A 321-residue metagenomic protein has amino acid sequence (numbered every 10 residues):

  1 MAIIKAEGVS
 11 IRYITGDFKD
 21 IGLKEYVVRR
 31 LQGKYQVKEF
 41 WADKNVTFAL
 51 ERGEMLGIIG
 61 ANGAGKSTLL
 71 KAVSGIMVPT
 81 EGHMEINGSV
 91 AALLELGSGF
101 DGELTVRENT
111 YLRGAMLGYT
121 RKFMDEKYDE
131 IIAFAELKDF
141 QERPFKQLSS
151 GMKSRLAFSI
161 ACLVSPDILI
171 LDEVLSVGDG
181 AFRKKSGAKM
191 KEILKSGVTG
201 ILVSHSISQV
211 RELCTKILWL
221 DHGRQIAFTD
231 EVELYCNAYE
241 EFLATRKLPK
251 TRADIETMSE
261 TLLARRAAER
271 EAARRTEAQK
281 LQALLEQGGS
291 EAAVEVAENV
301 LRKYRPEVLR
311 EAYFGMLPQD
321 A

Functional and structural regions predicted by a protein language model:
A2-A42, V232-R265, F314, P318: Pre-NBD coupling/linker segments of ABC/ABC-like ATPases
K24-L31, Y111, F123-F140, S159: Conserved ABC ATPase "signature" region
I59-A61: The feature captures the beta-strand-to-loop junction immediately N-terminal to the Walker
S204-H205: H-loop/switch region of ABC-family ATPase nucleotide-binding domains
V210-E212: A short, surface-exposed alpha-helical micro-motif characterized by mixed small hydrophobic and charged/polar residues
L218, H222-F228, E233-L234: Conserved switch/coupling elements of ABC/ABC-like ATPase nucleotide-binding domains
E240-A321: ABC ATPase nucleotide-binding domains
